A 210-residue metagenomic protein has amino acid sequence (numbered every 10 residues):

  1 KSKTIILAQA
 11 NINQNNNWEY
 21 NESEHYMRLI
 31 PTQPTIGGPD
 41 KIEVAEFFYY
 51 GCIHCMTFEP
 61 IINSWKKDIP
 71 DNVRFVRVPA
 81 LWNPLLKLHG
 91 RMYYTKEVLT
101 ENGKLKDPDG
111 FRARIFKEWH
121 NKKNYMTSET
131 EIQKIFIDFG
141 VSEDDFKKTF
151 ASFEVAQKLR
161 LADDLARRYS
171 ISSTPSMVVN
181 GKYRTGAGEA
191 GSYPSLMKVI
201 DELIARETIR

Functional and structural regions predicted by a protein language model:
K1-K87, D163, R168, A205-R210: Extracytoplasmic thiol/disulfide redox context detector
K41, A45, G51-F58, W82-H89 (+8 more regions): Solvent-exposed, acidic/flexible segments
I42, D71-R74, K104-R112, V141-E143 (+1 more regions): Loop/turn elements at helix/coil->beta-strand transitions in domains of secreted/extracellular proteins
A45, P60-N63, K67, G90 (+11 more regions): Solvent-exposed, polar/charged alpha-helical surfaces in well-ordered, non-transmembrane soluble domains, broadly
F48-G51, K66-I69, K96-T100, I115 (+6 more regions): Sec/Tat-exported extracytoplasmic proteins
D68-V98, P108-I137: Structural microenvironment flanking redox-active thiols in thiol-disulfide oxidoreductases
E97-K106, A162: Short flanking/linker segments adjacent to small metal-binding domains or redox-active Cys/His motifs
K134-R210: C-terminal cap of thioredoxin/glutaredoxin-like
